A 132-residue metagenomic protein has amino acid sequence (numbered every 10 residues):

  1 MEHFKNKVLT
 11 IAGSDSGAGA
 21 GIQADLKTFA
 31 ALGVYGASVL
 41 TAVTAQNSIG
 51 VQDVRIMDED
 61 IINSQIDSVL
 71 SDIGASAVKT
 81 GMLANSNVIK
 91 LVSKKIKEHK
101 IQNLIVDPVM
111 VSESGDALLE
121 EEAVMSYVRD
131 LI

Functional and structural regions predicted by a protein language model:
M1-A77: Small-residue (G/A/S/T)-rich helix-start motifs and N-terminal tracts that mark the onset
T80, N85-I132: Conserved beta-alpha-beta core of the PfkB/ribokinase-like small-molecule kinase fold
